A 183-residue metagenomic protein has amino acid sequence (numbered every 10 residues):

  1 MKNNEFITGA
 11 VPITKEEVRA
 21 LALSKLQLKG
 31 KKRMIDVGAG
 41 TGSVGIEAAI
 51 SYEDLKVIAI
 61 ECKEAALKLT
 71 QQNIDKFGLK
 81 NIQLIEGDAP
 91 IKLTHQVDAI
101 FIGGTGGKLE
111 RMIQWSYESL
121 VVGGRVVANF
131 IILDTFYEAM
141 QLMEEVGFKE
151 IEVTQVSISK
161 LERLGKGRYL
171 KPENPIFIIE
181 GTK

Functional and structural regions predicted by a protein language model:
M1-G30, I35, K68-Q72, K76: Class I SAM-dependent transferase core
S24-K29, I50, L93, E118: Glycine-rich helix-loop-beta junction characteristic of Rossmann-like nucleotide cofactor-binding loops
G38: Conserved S-adenosyl-L-methionine
T41-E53: Conserved SAM-binding loop of SAM-dependent methyltransferases across substrates and taxa, primarily the Class I
D54-I60: Short beta-strand element of Class I
I60-V97: S-adenosyl-L-methionine
V97-G104, R111: Short SAM/SAH-binding signature in class I
Y117-P172, F177: C-terminal substrate-binding/active-site "lid" region of AdoMet-derived donor-dependent transferases
